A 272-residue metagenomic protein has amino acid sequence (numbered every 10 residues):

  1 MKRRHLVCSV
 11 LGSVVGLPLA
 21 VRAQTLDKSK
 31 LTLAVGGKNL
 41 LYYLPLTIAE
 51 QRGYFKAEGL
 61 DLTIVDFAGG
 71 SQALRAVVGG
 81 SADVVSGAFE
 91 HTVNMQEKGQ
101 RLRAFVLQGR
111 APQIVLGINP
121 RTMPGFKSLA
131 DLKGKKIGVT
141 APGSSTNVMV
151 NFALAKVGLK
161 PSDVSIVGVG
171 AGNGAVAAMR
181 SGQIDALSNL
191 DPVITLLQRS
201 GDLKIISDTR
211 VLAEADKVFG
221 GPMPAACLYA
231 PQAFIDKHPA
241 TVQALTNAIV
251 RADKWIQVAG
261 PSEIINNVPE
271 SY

Functional and structural regions predicted by a protein language model:
M1: NAD-dependent ADP-ribosyltransferases
H5-A23: N-terminal export signals
V15, D61-I64, K254: Short amphipathic alpha-helical segments with coiled-coil-like heptad repeat character
Q24-A171, A178-D191, T195-L196, D202 (+1 more regions): Short, glycine-/small- and polar/acidic-enriched structural segments that line small-molecule recognition paths
G174-A177, S181-P269: Pocket-lining segment of extracytoplasmic ligand-binding domains
